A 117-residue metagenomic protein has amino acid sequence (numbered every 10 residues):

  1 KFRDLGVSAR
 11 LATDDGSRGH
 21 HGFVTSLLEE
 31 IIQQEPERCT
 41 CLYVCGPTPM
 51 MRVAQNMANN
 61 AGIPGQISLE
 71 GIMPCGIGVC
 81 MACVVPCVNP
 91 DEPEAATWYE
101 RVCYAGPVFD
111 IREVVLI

Functional and structural regions predicted by a protein language model:
K1-I117: Reductase modules of NAD(P)H-dependent flavoproteins
